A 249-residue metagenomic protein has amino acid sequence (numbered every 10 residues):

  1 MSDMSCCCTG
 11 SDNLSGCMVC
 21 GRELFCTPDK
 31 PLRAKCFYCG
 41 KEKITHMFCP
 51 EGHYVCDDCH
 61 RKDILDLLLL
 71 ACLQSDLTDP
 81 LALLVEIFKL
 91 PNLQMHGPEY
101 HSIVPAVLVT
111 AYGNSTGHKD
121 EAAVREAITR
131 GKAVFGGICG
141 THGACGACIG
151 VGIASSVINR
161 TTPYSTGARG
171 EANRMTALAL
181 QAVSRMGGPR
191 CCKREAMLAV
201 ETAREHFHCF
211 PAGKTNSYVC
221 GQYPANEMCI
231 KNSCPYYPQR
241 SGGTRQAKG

Functional and structural regions predicted by a protein language model:
M4-L14, E23-L32, M47-P50: Short, flexible, mixed-charge glycine/proline-rich loop motifs that serve as phosphate/nucleic-acid-contacting
L14, R33-C36, H46, H53 (+2 more regions): Residues immediately within or flanking Cys/His clusters that coordinate Zn2+ in small zinc-binding modules
M18-R22, K35-K41, F48-E51, D58-R61: Short, cysteine/histidine-rich loop/knuckle motifs that typically chelate Zn2+
C26-K30, E121-A123, M186-R194, H208-V219: Flexible, glycine/charged-enriched surface loops at secondary-structure junctions
T45-H46, E86-P98, K132-G143, V183-G187: A short glycine/serine-rich beta->alpha loop
L70-P105, P189: Polybasic, low-complexity association/targeting segments
S102-E121, R125-R174: Conserved mixed alpha/beta catalytic, RNA-binding, or beta-rich assembly cores of soluble enzyme, regulatory
I158-H208: A structural-propensity feature for long, helix-poor, extended segments
